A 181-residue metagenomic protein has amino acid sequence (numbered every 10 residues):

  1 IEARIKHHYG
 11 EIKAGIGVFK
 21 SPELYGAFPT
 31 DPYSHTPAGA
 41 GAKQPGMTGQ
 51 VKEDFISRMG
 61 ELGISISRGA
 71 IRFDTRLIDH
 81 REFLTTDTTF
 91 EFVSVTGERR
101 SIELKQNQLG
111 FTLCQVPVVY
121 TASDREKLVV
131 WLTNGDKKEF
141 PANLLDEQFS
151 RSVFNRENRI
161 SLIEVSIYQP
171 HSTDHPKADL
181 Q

Functional and structural regions predicted by a protein language model:
I1-Q181: Acidic, mature catalytic/reactive cores of soluble proteins
